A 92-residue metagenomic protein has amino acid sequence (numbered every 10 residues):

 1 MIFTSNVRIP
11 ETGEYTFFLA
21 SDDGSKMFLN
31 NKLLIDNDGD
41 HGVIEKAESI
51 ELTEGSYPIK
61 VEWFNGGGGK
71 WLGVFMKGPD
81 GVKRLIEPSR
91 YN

Functional and structural regions predicted by a protein language model:
M1-N92: Acidic/polar, compositionally biased interaction segments
